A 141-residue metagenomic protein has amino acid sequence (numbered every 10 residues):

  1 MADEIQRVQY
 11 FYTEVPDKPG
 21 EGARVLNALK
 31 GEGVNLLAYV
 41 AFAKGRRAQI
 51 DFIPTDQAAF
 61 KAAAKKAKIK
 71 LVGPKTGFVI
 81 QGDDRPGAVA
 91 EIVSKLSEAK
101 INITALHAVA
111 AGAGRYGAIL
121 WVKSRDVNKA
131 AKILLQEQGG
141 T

Functional and structural regions predicted by a protein language model:
M1-T141: A conserved regulatory-domain signal marking ACT and ACT-like small-molecule sensing domains and adjacent regulatory
